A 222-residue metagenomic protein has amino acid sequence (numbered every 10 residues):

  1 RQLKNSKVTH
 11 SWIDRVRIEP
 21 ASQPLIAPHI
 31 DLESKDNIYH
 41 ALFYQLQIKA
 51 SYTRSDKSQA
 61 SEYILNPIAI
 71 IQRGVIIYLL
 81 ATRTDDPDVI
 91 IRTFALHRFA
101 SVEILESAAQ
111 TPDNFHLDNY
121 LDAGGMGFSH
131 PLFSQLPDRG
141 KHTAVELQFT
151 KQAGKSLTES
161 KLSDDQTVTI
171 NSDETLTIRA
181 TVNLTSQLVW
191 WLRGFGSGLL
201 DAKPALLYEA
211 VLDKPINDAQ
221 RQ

Functional and structural regions predicted by a protein language model:
R1-P20, R193-G198, A205-D213, N217 (+1 more regions): Surface-exposed helix-loop "recognition/capping" segments that flank conserved functional motifs and form interaction
R1-T53: Bulky hydrophobic/aromatic content
E33, A60-N66, H142, S163: Short beta-strand-initiation
Y39-D86, I90-R92: Loop-centered beta-sheet repeat module
A69-Q72, T169-I170, R193: Well-ordered beta-strand positions
L80-Q187: Surface-exposed, charged, gly/pro-rich loop-and-adjacent secondary-structure segments at domain edges
D164-T169, F195-D201: A common structural junction motif
